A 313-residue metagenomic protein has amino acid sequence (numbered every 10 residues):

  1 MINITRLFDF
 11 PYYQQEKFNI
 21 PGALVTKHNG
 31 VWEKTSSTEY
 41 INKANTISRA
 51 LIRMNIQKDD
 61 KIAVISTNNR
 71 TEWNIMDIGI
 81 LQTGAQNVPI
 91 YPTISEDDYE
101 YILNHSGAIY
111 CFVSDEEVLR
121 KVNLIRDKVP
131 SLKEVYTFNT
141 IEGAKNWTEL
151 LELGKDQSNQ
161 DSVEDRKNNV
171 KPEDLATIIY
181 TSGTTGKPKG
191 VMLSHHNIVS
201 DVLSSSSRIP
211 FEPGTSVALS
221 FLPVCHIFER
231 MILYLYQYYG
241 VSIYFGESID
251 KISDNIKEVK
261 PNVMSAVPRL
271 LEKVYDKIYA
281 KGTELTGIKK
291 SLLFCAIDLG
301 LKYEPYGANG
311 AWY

Functional and structural regions predicted by a protein language model:
I2-L24, N42: A short N-terminal helical cap/helix-turn-helix that marks the beginning of AMP-binding/adenylate-forming
I20-G22, T137, K155-Y180, K187 (+1 more regions): Conserved pre-ATP/AMP-binding loop-to-beta segment of ANL
L24-T71, M76-I78, S95-E100, T148-K155 (+1 more regions): Conserved AMP-binding/adenylate-forming core of the ANL superfamily
K34-T38, A176-V202: Conserved AMP-binding A3 loop
I41-T46, P172, V191-F211: Conserved structural elements of the adenylate-forming
A63-I65, W73-D77, L81-E117, G190-M192 (+1 more regions): Short beta-strand->loop structural element characteristic of the AMP-binding/adenylate-forming
E117-P172, I278-Y313: ANL superfamily adenylate-forming
V199-S220, V224-W312: Conserved AMP-binding/adenylation subdomain of ANL enzymes
